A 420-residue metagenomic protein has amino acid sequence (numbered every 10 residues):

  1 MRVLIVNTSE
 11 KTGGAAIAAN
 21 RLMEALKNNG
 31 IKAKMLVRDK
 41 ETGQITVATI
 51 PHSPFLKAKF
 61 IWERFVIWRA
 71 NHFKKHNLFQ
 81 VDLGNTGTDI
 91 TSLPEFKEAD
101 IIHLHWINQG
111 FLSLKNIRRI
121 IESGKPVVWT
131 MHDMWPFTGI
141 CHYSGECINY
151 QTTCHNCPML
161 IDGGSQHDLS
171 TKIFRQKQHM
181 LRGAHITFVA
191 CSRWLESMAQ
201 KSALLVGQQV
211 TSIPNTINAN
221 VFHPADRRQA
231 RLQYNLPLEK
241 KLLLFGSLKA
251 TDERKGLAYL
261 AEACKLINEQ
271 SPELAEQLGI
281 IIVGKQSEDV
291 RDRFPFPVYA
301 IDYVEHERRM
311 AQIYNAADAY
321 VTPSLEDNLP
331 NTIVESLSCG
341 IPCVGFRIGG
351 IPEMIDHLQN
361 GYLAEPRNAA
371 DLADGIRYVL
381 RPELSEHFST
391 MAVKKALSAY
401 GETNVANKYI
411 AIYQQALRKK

Functional and structural regions predicted by a protein language model:
T138-Y143, G164-S212, I217-R227: A short, active-site helix/loop in glycosyltransferases that binds the activated sugar's phosphate group
P237-K255, A261-C264: Conserved donor-binding/catalytic core segment of Leloir-type glycosyltransferases
S271-Q277, G284-A311: Nucleotide-activated donor-binding/catalytic signature segment of Leloir-type glycosyltransferases, i.e., the conserved
Q312-A317: Short alpha-helical donor nucleotide-sugar binding micro-motif in glycosyltransferases
L325: Aromatic "clamp/platform" in nucleotide-sugar-dependent glycosyltransferases that forms part of the donor/acceptor
P342-G345: Short hydrophobic beta-strand element within catalytic cores of glycosyltransferases and related nucleotide-activated
H357-L358, Y362-A369, Y378-E383: Conserved acidic donor-binding segment of nucleotide-sugar-dependent glycosyltransferases
L384-A399, K408-A411: A short, well-ordered alpha-helix in the C-terminal region of glycosyltransferases
